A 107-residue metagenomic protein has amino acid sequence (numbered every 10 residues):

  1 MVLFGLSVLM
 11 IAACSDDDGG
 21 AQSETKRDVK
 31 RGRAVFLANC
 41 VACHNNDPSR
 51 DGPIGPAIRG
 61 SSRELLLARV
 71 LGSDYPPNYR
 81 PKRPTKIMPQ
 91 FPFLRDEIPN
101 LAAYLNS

Functional and structural regions predicted by a protein language model:
M1-A12: Sec-dependent bacterial lipoprotein signal peptides
V8, A34-L37, K82: Processing junctions and N-termini across compartments
C14-V35, D51-I54: Electrostatic cytochrome c docking/interface patches
D16, A42-N45, Q90: Disulfide-rich extracellular modules and peptides
T25-N46, L67-A68: Sequence/structural segment immediately N-terminal to covalent heme-attachment motifs in c-type and related
V41, S49, R59: Nucleotide phosphate-binding site architecture
A57-S107: Extracytoplasmic electron-transfer domains, predominantly the class I c-type cytochrome c fold
